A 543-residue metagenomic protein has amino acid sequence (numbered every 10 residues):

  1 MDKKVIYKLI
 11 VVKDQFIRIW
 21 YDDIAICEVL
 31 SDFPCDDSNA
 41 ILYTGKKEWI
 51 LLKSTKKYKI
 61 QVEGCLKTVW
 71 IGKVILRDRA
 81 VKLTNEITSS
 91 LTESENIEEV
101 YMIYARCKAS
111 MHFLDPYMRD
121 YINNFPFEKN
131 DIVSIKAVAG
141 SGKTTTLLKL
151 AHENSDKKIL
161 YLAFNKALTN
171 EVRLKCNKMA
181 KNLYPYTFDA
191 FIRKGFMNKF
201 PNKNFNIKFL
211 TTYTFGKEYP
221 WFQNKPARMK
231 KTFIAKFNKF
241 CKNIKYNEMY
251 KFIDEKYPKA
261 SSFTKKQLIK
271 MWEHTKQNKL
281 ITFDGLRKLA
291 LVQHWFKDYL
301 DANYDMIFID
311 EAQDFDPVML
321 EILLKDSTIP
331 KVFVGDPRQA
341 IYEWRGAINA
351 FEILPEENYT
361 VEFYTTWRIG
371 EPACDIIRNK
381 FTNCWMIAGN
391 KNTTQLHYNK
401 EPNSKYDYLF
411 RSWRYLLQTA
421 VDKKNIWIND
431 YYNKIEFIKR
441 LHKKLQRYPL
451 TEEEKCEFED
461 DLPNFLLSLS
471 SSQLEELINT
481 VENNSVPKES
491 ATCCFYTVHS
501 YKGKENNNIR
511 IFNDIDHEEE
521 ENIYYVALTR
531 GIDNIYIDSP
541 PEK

Functional and structural regions predicted by a protein language model:
V5-D14: A short beta-strand micro-motif
V29, C35, I41-V62: Acidic, low-complexity, intrinsically disordered interaction modules
N96-N124, K129-I135, T146, F222-M306 (+1 more regions): Accessory N-terminal region flanking or inserted into the helicase ATPase core in nucleic-acid motor proteins
N96-P201: P-loop NTPase Walker
K136-L148, E153, F164-N170, D189 (+7 more regions): Conserved helicase motor core of SF1/SF2 NTP-dependent helicases
K166-F237, K424-E436: Conserved P-loop NTPase-based nucleic-acid remodeling module centered on helicase motor cores
K203-K276, T360-Y398: Interdomain motor-coupling "hinge/lid" segment immediately C-terminal to the ATP-binding subdomain of NTP-driven enzymes
N403-K488, T492: Conserved helicase/translocase motor-coupling segment
